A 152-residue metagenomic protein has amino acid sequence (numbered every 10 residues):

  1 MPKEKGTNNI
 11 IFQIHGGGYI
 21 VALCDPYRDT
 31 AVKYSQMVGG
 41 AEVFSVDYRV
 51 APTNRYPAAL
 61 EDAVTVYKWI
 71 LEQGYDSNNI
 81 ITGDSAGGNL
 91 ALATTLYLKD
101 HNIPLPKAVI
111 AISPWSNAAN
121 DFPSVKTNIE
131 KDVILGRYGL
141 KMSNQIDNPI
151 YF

Functional and structural regions predicted by a protein language model:
M1-F152: Alpha/beta-hydrolase superfamily serine-hydrolase fold, recognizing
